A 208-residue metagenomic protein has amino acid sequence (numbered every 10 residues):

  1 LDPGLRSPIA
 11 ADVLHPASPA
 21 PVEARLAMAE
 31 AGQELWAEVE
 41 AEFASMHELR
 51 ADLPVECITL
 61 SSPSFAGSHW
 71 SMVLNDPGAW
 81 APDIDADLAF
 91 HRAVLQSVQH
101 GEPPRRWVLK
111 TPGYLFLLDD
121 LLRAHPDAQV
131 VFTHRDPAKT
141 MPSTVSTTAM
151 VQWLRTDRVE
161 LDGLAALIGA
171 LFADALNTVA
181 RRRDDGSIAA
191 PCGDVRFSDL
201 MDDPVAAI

Functional and structural regions predicted by a protein language model:
L1-R6: A conserved segment at the C-terminal end of the G1
S7-A11, S143-T144: Short, solvent-exposed loop/turn and secondary-structure capping segments
A10-W107: PAPS-dependent sulfation machinery
P82-R105, T111-A124, A128-A207: PAPS-dependent sulfotransferase catalytic domain
